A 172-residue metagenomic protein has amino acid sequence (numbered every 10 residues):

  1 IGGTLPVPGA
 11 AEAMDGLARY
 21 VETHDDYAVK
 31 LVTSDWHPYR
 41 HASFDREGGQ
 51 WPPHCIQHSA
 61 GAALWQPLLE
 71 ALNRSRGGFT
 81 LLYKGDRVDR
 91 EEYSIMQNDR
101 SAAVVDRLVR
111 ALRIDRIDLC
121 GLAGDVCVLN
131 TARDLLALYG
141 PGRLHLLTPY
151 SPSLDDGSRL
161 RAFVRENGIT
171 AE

Functional and structural regions predicted by a protein language model:
G3, G9-V29, P38-R40, F44-E172: Active-site-adjacent betaalpha module
